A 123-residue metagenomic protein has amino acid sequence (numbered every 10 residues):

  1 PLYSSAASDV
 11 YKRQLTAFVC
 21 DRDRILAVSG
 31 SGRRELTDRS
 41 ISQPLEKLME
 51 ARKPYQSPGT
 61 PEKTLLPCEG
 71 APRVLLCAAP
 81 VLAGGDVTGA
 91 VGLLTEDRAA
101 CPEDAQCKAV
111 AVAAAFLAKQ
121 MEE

Functional and structural regions predicted by a protein language model:
P1-Y3, A7, Y11: Single conserved hydrophobic/aromatic residue that forms the stacking wall/gate of nucleotide- or nucleobase-binding
D9-I25: Short N-terminal helix-loop-first-beta-strand/juxtamembrane motif that initiates sensory/input modules
R22, R34-C68: Regulatory sensory and allosteric helical modules in signal-transduction proteins and certain transcription factors
K53, A111-E122: Short amphipathic alpha-helical signal-transduction/dimerization elements
G70-P80: A short beta-strand signature within small-molecule sensing/ligand-binding domains used in signal transduction
V81-V91: Short hydrophobic/glycine-rich mini-motifs in sensory/regulatory modules that couple input to downstream signaling
T95-K108, Q120-E123: Regulatory loop-to-helix N-cap segments in sensory/regulatory domains that couple ligand/signal detection
